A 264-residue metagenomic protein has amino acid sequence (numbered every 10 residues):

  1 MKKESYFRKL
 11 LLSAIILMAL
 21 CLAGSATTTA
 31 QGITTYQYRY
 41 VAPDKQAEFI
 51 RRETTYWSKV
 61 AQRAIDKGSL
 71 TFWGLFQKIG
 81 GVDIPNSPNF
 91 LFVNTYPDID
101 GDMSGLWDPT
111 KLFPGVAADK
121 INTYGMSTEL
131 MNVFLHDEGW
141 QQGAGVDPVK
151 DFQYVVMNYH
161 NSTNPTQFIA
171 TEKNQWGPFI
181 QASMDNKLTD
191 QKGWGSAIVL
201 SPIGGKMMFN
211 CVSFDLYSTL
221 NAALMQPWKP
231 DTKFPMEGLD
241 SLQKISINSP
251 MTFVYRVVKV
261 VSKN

Functional and structural regions predicted by a protein language model:
K2-I15: Bacterial N-terminal signal peptides that target proteins for export
S13-A23: Bacterial N-terminal signal peptides
T27-G115, I121-N264: Short S/T/G/P-rich N-terminal loop/turn motif that feeds into the first structured element of a domain
